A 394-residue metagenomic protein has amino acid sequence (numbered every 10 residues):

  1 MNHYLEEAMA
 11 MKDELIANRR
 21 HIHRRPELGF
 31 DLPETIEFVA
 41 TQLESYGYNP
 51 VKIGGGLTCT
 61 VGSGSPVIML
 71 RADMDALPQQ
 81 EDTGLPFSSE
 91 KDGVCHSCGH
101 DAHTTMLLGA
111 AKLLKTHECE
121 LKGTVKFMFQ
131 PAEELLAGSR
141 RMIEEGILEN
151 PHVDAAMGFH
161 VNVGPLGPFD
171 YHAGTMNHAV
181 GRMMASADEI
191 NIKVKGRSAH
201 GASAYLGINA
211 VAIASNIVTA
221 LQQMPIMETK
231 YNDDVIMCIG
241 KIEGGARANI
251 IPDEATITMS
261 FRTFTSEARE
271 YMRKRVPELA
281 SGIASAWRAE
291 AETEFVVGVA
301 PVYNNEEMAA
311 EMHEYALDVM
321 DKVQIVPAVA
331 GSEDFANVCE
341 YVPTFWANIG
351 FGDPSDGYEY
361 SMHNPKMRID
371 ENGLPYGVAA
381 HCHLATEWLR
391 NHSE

Functional and structural regions predicted by a protein language model:
N2-H96, T105-K122: Acidic/His- and Gly-rich active-site-bordering loop/insert found across diverse amide/peptide-bond hydrolases
K12-I16, I36-A40, L107, V211 (+5 more regions): Hydrophobic face of alpha-helices
H21-R25, H96, H100-H103, H160 (+2 more regions): Histidine-centered active-site/metal-ligand motif
I22, L70, H100, F127 (+7 more regions): Divalent metal-coordination and catalytic microenvironments
S45, S215-E394: Metal-dependent amide/peptide-bond hydrolase catalytic core, centered on the "pita-bread" metallohydrolase fold
M69-R71, I190-I192, W346-G352: Non-cysteine beta-strand/loop elements that form the S-adenosyl-L-methionine
L77-Q79, L85-C95, A102, C119-K241 (+2 more regions): Histidine/acidic-residue-rich, glycine-tolerant segments that coordinate divalent metal ions
